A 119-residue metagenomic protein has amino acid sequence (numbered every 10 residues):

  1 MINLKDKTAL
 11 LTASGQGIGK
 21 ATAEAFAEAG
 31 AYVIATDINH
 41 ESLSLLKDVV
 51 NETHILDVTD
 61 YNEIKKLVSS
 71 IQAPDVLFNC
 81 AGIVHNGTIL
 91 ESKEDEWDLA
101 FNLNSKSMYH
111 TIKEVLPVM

Functional and structural regions predicted by a protein language model:
M1-L10: Flexible N-terminal pre-Rossmann segment of NAD(P)-dependent oxidoreductases
G15-G17: Conserved glycine-rich cofactor-binding loop
A31-L43: Conserved glycine-rich Rossmann-like NAD(P)H-binding loop of the short-chain dehydrogenase/reductase
I55-K66, E94: The beta1-alpha1 cofactor-binding region of Rossmann-like NAD(H)/NADP(H)-dependent oxidoreductases
A81-H85: Conserved NAD(P)H cofactor-binding loop of Rossmann-fold oxidoreductase domains
T88-I89, E96-F101: Substrate-binding pocket helix/loop in short-chain dehydrogenase/reductase
I112-K113: A short, exposed helix-loop element centered on a Lys and neighboring polar residues
